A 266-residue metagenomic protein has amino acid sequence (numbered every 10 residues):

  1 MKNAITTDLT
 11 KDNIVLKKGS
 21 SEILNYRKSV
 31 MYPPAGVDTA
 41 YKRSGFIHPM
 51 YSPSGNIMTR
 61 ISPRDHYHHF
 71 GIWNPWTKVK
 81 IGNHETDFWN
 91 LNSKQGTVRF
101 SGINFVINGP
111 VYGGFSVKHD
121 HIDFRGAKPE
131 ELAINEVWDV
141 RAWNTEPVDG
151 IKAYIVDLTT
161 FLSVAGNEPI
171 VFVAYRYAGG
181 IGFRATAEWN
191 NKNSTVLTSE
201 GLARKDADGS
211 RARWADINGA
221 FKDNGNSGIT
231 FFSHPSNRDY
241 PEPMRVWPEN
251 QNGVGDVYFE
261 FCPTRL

Functional and structural regions predicted by a protein language model:
M1-H69, V173, P235: Beta-strand-rich N-terminal accessory domains
K17-S21, N104-G113, V148-K152, F221-N226 (+1 more regions): A short, structured loop/turn motif at beta-sheet edges
S21, K118-D120, V137-D139, T159-S163 (+1 more regions): Residue-level recognition of well-ordered beta-strand positions that form the cores of beta-sheet-rich folds across
Y26-Y32, D38-A40, P49, D149-L197: Acidic (Asp/Glu-rich), glycine- and aromatic
A35-W89, L197-W214: Extracellular/lumen-exposed scaffold segments
Y67-K152: Extended, loop-rich substrate-binding clefts of extracytoplasmic carbohydrate-active enzymes
Y177-S227, F231: Glycine-rich (often Gly-Gly/Gly-Pro-rich) flexible segments and glycine-rich loop motifs, frequently accented by
F231-L266: Beta-strand-rich recognition/accessory modules
